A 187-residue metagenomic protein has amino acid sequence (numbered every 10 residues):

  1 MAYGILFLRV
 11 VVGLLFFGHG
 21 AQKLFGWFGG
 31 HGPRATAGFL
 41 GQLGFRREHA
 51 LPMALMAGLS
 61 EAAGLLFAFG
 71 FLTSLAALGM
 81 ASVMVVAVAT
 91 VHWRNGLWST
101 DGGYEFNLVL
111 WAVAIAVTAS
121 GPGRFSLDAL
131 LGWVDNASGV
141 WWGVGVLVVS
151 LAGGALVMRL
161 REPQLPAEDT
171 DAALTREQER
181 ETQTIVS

Functional and structural regions predicted by a protein language model:
M1-F28, H49-A50, A54-L55, T73-S187: Extended, low-polarity transmembrane helix blocks
G30-R46: Cytosolic, membrane-interface loops and tails of multi-pass inner-membrane proteins
P33, R46-R47, L66-F67, W111-A112: Alpha-helix boundary/capping detector
A35, A54-G58: Short secondary-structure junction/hinge motifs that connect adjacent elements
A37, A62-L66, G79-S82: A general structural signal for well-ordered alpha-helical packing
G58-A68, V91-H92: Hydrophobic, membrane-inserted alpha-helices
